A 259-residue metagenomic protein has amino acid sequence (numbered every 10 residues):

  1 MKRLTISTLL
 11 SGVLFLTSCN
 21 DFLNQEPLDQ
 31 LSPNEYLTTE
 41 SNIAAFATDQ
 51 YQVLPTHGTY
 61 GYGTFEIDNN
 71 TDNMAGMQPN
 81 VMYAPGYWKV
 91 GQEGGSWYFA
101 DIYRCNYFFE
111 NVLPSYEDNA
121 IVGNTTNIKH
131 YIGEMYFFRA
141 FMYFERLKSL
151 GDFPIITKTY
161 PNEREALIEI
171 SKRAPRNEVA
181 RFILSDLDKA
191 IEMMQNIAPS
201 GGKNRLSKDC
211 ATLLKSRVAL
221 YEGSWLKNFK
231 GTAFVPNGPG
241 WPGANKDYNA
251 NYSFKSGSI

Functional and structural regions predicted by a protein language model:
L4, C19-T64, P242: Membrane-proximal, proline-rich intrinsically disordered regions
S7-T17: Bacterial N-terminal signal peptides
D21, G58-Y62, L147-T157: Proline-centered turn/helix-capping motifs that create local helix->coil transitions or kinks
T38-T48, Q52-T56, A75-L150, L167-K203: Conserved, well-structured interaction surfaces
N119, F153-R173, L226-I259: Short coil/linker segments at helix-helix boundaries
L147-K148, P154, A198, Y221-K230: Short coil/turn linking the two alpha-helices of tandem helical-hairpin repeats
